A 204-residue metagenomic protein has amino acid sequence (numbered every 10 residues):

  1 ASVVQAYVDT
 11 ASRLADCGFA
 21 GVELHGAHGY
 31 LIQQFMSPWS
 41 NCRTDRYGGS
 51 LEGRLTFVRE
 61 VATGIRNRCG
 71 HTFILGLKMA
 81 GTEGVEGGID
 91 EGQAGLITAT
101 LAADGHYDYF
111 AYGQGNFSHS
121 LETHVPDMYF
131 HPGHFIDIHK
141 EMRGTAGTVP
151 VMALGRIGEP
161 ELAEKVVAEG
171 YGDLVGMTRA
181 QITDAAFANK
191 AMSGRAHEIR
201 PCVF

Functional and structural regions predicted by a protein language model:
A1-F204: Flavin-dependent oxidoreductase catalytic cores
